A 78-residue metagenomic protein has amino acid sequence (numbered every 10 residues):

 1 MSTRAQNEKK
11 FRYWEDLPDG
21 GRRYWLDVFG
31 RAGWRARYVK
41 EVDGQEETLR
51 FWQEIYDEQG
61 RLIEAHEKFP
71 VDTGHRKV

Functional and structural regions predicted by a protein language model:
M1-V78: Extended interaction-bearing regions that mediate binding to partners or small molecules
